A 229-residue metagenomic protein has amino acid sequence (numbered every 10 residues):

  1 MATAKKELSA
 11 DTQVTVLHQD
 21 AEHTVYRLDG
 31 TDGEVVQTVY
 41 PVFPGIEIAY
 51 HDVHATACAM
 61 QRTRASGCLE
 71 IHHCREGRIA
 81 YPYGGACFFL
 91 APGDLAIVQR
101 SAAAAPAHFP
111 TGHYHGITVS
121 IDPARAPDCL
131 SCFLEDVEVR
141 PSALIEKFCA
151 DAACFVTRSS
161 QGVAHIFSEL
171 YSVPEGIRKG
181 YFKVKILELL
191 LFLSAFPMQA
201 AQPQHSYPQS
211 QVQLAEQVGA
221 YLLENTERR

Functional and structural regions predicted by a protein language model:
M1-P41: A short, N-terminal "cap"/entry segment at the start of jelly-roll beta-barrel domains of the cupin/DSBH fold
Y26-P141: N-terminal regulatory/effector-sensing and dimerization cores that precede helix-turn-helix DNA-binding domains
V42, V184, N225: Conserved strand-loop elements at the edges of beta-sheets that form or border functional pockets
I46, S66-L69, I177, Y181-V184 (+1 more regions): Short, well-structured alpha-helical interface segments that form or flank functional binding sites
D136-K185: Amphipathic alpha-helical segments enriched in hydrophobic/aromatic residues interleaved with Lys/Arg
T157, Q209-V212, R229: Short, well-ordered coil↔helix boundary/capping segments
G162, Y207-V218: N-terminal positioning helix adjacent to the helix-turn-helix/winged-helix DNA-binding module
F167-Y181, L190-P203, Q217-R229: Basic, amphipathic alpha-helical hairpins
